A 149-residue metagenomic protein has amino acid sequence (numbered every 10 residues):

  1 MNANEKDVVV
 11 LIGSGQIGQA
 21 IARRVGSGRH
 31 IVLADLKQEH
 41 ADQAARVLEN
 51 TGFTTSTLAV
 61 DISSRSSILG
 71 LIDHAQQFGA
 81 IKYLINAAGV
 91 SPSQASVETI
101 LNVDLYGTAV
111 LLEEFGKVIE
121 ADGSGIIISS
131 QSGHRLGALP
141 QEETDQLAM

Functional and structural regions predicted by a protein language model:
N2-V32: Canonical Rossmann dinucleotide-binding motif of NAD(H)/NADP(H)-dependent dehydrogenases/reductases, specifically
G28-Q43: Conserved glycine-rich Rossmann-like NAD(P)H-binding loop of the short-chain dehydrogenase/reductase
L48-S66: Rossmann-fold cofactor-recognition segment
F53-T54, H74-N86, S93-Q94, D122-G123: A glycine-rich helix->loop->beta "capping" turn within Rossmann-like NAD(P)(H)-dependent oxidoreductase domains
S63-G79: Conserved Rossmann-fold cofactor-binding substructure of NAD(P)-dependent oxidoreductases
L71, I85, L111-I119: Hydrophobic positions on the long internal alpha-helix of Rossmann-like NAD(P)-dependent oxidoreductase domains
G89-Q94, K117, A121-M149: Catalytic loop of short-chain dehydrogenase/reductase
